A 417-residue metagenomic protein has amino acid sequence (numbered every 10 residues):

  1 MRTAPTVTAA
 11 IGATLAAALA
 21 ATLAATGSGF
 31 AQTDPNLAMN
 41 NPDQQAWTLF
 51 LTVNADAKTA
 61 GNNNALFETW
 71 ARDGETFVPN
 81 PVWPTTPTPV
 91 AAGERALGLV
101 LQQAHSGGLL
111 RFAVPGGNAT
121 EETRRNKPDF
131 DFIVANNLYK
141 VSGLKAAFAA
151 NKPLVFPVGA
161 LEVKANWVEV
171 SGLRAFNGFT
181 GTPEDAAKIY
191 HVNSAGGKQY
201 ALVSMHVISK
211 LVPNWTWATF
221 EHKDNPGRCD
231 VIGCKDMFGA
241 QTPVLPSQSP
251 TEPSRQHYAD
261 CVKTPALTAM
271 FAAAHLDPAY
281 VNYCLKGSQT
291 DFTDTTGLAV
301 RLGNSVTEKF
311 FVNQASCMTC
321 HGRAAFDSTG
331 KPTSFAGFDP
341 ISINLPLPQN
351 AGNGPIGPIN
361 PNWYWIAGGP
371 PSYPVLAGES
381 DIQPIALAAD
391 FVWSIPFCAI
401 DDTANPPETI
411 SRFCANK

Functional and structural regions predicted by a protein language model:
M1-A10: N-terminal secretory signal peptides that target proteins for export/translocation
A10-A25: Bacterial N-terminal signal peptides
F30-T319, A324-K417: Conserved small-residue
